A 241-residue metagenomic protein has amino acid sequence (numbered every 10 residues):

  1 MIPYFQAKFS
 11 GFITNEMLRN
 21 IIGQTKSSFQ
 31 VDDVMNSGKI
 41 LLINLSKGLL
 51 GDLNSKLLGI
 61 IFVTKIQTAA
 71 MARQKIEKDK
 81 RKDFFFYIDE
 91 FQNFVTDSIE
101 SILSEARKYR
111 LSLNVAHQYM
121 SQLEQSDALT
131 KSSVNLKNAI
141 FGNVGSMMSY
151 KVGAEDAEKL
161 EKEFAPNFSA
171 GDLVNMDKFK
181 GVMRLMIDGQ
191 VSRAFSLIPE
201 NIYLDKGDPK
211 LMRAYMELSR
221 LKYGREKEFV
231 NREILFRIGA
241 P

Functional and structural regions predicted by a protein language model:
M1-L111, M183-V191, I234-G239: P-loop NTPase motor domains
Y4, P166-P241: Conserved P-loop NTPase motor module
A7, G11, N20, D33 (+10 more regions): Charged/polar, solvent-exposed surface patches and flexible loops
I43, S149-Y150, L197: Hydrophobic residues at beta-strand termini and immediately following loops that shape nucleotide-binding pockets
D52-G59, K137, F141, M212 (+1 more regions): Short, charged, low-complexity patches
S55-L57, I99-E100, E161-K162, S196-I198 (+1 more regions): Composition- and surface-driven signal marking solvent-exposed, interaction-prone regions in large proteins
L58-I66, L160, F164, N201: Short amphipathic C-terminal alpha-helix that caps PH/PH-like domains
L103-S192: Conserved ATP-driven motor cores of ASCE-family P-loop NTPases powering translocation/secretion/packaging/pilus
